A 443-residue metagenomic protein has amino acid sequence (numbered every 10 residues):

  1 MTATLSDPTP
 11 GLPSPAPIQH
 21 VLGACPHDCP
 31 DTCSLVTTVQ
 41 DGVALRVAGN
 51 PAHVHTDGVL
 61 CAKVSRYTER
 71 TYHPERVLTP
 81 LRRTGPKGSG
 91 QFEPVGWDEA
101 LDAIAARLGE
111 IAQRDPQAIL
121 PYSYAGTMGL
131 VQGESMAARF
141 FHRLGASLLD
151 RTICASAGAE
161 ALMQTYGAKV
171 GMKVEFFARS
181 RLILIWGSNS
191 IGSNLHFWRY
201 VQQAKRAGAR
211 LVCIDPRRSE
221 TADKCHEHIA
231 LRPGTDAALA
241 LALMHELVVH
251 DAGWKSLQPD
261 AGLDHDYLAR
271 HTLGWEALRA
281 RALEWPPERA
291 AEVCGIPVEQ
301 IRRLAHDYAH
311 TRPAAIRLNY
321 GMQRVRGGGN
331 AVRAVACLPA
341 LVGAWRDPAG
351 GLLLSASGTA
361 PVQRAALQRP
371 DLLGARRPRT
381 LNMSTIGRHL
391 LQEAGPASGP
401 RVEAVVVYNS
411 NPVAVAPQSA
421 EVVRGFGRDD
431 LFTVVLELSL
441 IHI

Functional and structural regions predicted by a protein language model:
M1-H250, R270, P297, V406-N409: N-terminal export/assembly segments and adjacent metallocofactor-ligating motifs of anaerobic energy-metabolism
R83-P94, H250-V298: N-terminal leader/propeptide and maturation segments of large enzyme subunits in energy/redox metabolism and hydrolases
A100-I119, K173-R181, R281, R302-A315 (+1 more regions): Glycine-rich phosphate/diphosphate-binding loops that line cofactor/substrate pockets in enzymes
D115-A118, G253-D266, A315, R346-L353: Flexible, glycine/charged-enriched surface loops at secondary-structure junctions
Y122-G129, E292-I296, N319-R326, S410-V413: Conserved short loop/turn motifs at secondary-structure junctions
E299, Y308-S398: A glycine-rich, hydrophobic/aromatic-adjacent loop/helix-cap motif
V413-D430, V435: Flexible, glycine/threonine-enriched loop-and-boundary segments that flank and lead into catalytic domains of large
I441-I443: Conserved small/polar residues in nucleotide/adenosyl-binding loops
